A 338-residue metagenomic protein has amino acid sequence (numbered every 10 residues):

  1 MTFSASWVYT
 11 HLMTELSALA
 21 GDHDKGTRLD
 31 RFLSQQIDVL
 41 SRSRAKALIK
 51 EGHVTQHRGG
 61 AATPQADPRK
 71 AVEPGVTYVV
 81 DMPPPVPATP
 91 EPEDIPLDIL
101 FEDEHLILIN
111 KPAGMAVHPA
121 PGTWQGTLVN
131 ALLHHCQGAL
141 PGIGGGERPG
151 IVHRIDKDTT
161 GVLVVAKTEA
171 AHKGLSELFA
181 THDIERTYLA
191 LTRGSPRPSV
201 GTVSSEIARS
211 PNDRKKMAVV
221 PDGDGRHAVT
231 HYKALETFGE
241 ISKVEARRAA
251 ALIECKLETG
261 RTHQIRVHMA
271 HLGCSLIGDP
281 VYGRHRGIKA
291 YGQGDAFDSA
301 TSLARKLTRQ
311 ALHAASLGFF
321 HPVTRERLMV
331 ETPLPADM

Functional and structural regions predicted by a protein language model:
F3-K216, P333-D337: RNA pseudouridine synthases
S43, V219, P280-R284: A short, aromatic/hydrophobic, helix- or strand-capping loop or linear motif that either lines the entrance/gate
G52-G60, C136-A139, A234-S242, G283-G294: Short regulatory "switch" loops immediately downstream of catalytic or recognition motifs within protein catalytic
I99, T192, H231-A234, L276: Conserved hydrophobic positions within beta-strands
I109, V267, G278: Active-site flanking residues adjacent to catalytic metal/cofactor-binding acidic residues
G145-E177, E185, S205-C274, R305 (+1 more regions): The conserved catalytic core of RNA pseudouridine synthases
L276-F319: RNA substrate-recognition surfaces in RNA-acting enzymes
